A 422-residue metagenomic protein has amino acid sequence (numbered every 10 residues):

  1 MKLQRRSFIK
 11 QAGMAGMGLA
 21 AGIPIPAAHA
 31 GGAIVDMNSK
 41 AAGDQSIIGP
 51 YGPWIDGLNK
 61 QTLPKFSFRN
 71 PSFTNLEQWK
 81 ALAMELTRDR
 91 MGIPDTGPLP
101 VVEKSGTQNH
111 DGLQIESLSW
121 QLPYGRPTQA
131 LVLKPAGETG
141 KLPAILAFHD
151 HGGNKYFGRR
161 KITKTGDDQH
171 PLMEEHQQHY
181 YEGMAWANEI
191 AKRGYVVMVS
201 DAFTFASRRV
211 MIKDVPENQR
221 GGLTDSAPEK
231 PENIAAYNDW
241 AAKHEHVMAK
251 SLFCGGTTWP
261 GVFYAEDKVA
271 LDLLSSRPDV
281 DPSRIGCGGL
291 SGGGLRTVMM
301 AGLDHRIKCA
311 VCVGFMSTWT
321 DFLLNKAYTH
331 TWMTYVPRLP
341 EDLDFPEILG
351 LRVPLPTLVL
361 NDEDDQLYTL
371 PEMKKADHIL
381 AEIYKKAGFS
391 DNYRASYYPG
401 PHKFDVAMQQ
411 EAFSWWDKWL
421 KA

Functional and structural regions predicted by a protein language model:
M1-S7: N-terminal secretory signal peptides
S7-G31: N-terminal export signals
I23-D56: C-terminal segment of N-terminal export signals and the immediately downstream linker at the start of the mature
D95-E138: N-terminal cap/lid segment of alpha/beta-hydrolase-fold proteins
K141-D150: Short beta-strand element of the alpha/beta-hydrolase
H149-A265, L323-L324: Cap/lid segment of the alpha/beta-hydrolase catalytic domain
H246-T257, V262-A270, K308-L349, P354 (+2 more regions): Mobile cap/lid helix-loop segments that gate and shape the active-site cleft of serine hydrolases
H378-I379, I383-A422: C-terminal catalytic histidine-bearing segment of alpha/beta-hydrolase fold enzymes
